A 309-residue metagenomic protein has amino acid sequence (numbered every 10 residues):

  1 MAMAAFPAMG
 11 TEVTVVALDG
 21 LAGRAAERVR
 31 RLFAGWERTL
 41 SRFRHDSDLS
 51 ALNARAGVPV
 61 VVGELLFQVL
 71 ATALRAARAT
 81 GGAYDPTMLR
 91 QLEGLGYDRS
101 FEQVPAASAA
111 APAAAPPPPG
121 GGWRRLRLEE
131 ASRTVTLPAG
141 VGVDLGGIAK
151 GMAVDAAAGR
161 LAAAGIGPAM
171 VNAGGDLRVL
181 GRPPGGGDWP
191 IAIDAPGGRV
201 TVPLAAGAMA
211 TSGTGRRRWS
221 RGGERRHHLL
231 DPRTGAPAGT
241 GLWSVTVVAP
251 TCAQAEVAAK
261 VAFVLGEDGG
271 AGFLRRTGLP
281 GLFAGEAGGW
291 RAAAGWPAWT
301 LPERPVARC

Functional and structural regions predicted by a protein language model:
M1-C309: Mature catalytic core of soluble alpha/beta enzymes
